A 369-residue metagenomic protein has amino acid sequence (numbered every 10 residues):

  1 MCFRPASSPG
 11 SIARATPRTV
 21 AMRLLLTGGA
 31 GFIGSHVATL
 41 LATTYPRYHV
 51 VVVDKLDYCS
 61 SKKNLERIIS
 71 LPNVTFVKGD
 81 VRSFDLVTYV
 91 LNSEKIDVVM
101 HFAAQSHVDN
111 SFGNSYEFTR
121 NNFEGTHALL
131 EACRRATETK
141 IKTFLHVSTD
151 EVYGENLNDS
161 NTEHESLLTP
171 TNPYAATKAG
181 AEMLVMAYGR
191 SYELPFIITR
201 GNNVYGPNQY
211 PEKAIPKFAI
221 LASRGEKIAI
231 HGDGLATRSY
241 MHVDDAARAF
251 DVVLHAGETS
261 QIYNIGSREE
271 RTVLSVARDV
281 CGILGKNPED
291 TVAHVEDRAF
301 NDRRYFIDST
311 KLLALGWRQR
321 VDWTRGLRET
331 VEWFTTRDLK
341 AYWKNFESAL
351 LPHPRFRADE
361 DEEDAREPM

Functional and structural regions predicted by a protein language model:
C2-R4, I12-V204, E329, R337-F346 (+1 more regions): N-terminal Rossmann-like NAD(P)+-binding domain of SDR-like oxidoreductases, especially those catalyzing
L41, Y188, K217-A222, A249-V253: A short, amphipathic alpha-helix embedded in the catalytic core of nucleotide-handling enzymes
I68, D159, P211-A219: A glycine/serine/threonine-rich, flexible loop-to-helix segment that serves as the NAD(P) cofactor-binding "lid"
G79, A222-M369: C-terminal substrate-binding subdomain of Rossmann-fold SDR/epimerase-dehydratase oxidoreductases
F84-D85, D97, D109, Y116 (+8 more regions): Residues in well-ordered alpha-helical elements
S166, P170-T177, P207, P211-I215 (+1 more regions): The catalytic Tyr-centered alpha-helix of NAD(P)H-dependent dehydrogenases
K178, R200, N208, R238 (+1 more regions): Short, cationic motifs built from Arg/Lys/His that form the positively charged side of catalytic pockets
G180, L184, Y188, F218 (+2 more regions): Hydrophobic alpha-helix immediately C-terminal to the catalytic Tyr-X-X-X-Lys motif of short-chain
